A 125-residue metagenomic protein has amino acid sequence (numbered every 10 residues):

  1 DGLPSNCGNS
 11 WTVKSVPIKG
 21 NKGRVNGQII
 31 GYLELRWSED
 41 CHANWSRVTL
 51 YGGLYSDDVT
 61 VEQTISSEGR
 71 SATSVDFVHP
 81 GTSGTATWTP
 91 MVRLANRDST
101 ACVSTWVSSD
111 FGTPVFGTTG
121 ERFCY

Functional and structural regions predicted by a protein language model:
D1-Y125: Post-signal peptide N-terminal regions of Sec-secreted extracellular proteins
